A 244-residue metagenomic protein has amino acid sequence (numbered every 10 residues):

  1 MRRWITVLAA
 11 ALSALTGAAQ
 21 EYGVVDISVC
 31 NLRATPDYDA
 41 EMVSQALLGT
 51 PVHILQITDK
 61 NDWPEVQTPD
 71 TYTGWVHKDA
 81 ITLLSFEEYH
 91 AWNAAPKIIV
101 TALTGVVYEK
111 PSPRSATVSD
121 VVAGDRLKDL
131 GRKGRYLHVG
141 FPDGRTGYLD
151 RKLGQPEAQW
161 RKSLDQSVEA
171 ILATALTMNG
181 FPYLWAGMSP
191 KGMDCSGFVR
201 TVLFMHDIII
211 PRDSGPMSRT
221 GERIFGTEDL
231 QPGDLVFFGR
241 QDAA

Functional and structural regions predicted by a protein language model:
R2-V7: Sec-dependent signal peptide recognition, specifically the positively charged N-region followed immediately by
A9-A18: Hydrophobic h-region of N-terminal signal peptides that target proteins for export in Gram-negative bacteria
Q20-G23, I27, D37, P51-H53 (+6 more regions): Boundary regions of SH3-family modules and the immediately adjacent low-complexity/disordered segments in eukaryotic
S28-D37, A102-S112, D213-G221: Short, structured beta-strand/loop micro-motifs enriched in basic residues and often containing a Trp
T35-L48, E109-A123: SH3/SH3-like (including bacterial SH3b) beta-barrel domains that bind proline-rich motifs or cell-wall ligands
T50, D125, G233-D234: Structural motif
A175, G187-H206: Active-site nucleophilic cysteine motif
I209-A244: ...with weaker cross-activation on analogous glycine-rich loops/strands in unrelated enzymes
